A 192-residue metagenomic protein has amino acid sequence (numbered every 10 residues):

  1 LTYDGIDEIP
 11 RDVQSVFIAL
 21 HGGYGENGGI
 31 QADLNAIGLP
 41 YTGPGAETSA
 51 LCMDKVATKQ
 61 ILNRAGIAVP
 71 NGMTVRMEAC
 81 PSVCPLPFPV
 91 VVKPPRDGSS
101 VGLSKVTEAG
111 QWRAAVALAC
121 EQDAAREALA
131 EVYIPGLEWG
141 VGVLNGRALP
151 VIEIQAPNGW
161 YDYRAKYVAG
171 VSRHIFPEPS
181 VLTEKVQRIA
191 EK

Functional and structural regions predicted by a protein language model:
L1-E47, L51-A57, R64, R76-S82: ATP-binding N-terminal substructure of ATP-dependent carboxylate-amine bond-forming enzymes
I6-P10, A50-L137: Active-site nucleotide/adenylate-binding loops and adjacent lid/helix of ATP-dependent enzymes
N27-I30, K55-T58, W112, W160 (+1 more regions): A general structural signal for well-ordered alpha-helical segments in protein cores
T42-G43, S99-V101, S172-F176: Short small-residue beta-strand/loop micro-motif enriched in glycine and branched aliphatics
P70, V186-K192: Short, intrinsically disordered, charge-balanced linker/junction segments flanking boundaries in proteins
A109-R188: Phosphate-binding site of ATP-dependent enzymes
